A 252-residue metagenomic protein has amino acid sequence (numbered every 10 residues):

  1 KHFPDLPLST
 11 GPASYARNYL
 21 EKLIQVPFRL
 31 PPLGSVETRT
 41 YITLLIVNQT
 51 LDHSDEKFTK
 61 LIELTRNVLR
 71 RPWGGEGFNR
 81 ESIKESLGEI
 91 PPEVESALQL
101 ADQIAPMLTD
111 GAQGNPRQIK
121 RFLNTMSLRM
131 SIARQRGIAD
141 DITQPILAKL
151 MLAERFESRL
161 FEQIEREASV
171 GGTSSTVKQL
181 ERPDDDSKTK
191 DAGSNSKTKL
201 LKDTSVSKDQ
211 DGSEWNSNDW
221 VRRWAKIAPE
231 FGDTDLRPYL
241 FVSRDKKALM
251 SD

Functional and structural regions predicted by a protein language model:
K1-H2, N115: Signature of the SF2 helicase/ATPase Hel1-core->accessory helical subdomain module
H2-P31: A short helix-turn-beta junction within AAA+ P-loop NTPase domains corresponding to the substrate/partner-engaging
A13, N18, P31-D252: The feature marks long, low-complexity, polar/acidic/proline-rich intrinsically disordered regions embedded in large
